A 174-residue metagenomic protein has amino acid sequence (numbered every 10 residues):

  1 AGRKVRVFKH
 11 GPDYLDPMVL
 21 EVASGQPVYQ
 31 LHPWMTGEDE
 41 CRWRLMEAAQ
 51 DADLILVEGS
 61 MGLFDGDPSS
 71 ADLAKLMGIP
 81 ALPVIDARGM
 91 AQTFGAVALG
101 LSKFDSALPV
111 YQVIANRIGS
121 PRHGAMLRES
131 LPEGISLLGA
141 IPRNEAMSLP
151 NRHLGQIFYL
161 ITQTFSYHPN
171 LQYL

Functional and structural regions predicted by a protein language model:
A1-M77, I85-L108, P121-A125: ATP-dependent carboxylate-amine ligase catalytic core
L82-I85, I114: Short glycine-rich or small-residue beta-strand-to-loop segments that form or flank ligand, phosphate, metal/Fe-S
A91-L174: Internal gly/pro-rich beta-alpha loop/helix module that stabilizes soluble enzyme cofactors or their anionic handles
